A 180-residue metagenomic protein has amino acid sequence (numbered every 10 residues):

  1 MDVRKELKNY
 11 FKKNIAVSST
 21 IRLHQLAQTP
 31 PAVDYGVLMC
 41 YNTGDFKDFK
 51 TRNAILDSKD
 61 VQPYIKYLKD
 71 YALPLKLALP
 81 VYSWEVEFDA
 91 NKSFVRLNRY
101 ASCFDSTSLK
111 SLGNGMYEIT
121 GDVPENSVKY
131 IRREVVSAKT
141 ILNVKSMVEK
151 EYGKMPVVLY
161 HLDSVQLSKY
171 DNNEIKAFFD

Functional and structural regions predicted by a protein language model:
D2-Y100: Substrate-binding surface in catalytic domains of secreted glycosidases
K76-A78, Y82-W84, D89-D180: Substrate-binding cleft of secreted/luminal carbohydrate-active enzymes
